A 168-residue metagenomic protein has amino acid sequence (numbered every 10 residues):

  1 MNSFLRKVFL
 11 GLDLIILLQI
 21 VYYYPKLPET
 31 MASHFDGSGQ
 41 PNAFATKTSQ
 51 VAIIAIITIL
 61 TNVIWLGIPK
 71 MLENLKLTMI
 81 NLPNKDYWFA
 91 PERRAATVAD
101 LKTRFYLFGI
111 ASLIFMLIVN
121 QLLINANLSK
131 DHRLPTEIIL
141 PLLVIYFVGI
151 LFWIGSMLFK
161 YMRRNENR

Functional and structural regions predicted by a protein language model:
M1-D13, A99-T103: Alpha-helical transmembrane segments and their helix-start/interface "positive-inside/aromatic belt" motifs in integral
Y22-A52: Active-site and channel-lining beta-strand-loop segments that bind or position nucleotide-derived/phosphorylated
P41-T61, T97-T103: Interfacial helix-start motif at the membrane-water boundary
I64-N84, G155-Y161: Membrane-water interface of transmembrane alpha-helices
L75-A96, N167-R168: Juxtamembrane inter-helical linkers in multi-pass membrane proteins
R93-S112: Loop-to-transmembrane boundary segments
L107-N127: Alpha-helical transmembrane segments and their membrane-interface junctions in multi-pass membrane proteins
L122, A126-R168: Alpha-helical transmembrane segments and their immediate juxtamembrane interface regions
